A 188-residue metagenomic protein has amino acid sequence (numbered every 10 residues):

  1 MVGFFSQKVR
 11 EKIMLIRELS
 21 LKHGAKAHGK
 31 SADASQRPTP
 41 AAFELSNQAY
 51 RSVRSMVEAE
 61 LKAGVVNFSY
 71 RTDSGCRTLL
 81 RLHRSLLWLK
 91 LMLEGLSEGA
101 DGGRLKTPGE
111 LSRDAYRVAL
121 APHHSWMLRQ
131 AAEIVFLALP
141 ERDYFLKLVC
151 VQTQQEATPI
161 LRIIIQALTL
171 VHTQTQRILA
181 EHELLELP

Functional and structural regions predicted by a protein language model:
M1-P188: Long, contiguous alpha-helical bundle segments
